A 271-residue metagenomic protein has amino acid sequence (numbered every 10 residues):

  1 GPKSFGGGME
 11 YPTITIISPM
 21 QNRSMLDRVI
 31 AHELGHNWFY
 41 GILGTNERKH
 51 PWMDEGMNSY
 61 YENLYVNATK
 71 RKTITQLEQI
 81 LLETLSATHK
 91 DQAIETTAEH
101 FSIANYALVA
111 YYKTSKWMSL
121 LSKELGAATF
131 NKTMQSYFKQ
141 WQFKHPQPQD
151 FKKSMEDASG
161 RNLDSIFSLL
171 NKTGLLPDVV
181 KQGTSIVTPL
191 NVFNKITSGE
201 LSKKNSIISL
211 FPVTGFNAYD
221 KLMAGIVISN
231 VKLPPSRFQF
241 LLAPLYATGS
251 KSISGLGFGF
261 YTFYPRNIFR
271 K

Functional and structural regions predicted by a protein language model:
G1-N37, G41-M53, M57-Y61, Y65 (+2 more regions): Juxtacatalytic substrate-recognition/specificity segment
F5-Y11, V66-K72, Q142-Q147, L175-V180: Secretory-pathway/luminal and periplasmic proteins that interact with or process carbohydrate-rich
G7, K49-K116, L120-L125: Acidic/His/Gly-enriched intrinsically disordered linker/tail segments that often contain short helix/coil "MoRF-like"
M20, E47-R48, A104-A107, L120 (+2 more regions): Second-shell loop/turn segments in exported
R23, T45, N67-T73, E124-A128 (+3 more regions): Secondary-structure transition/capping motifs at alpha-helix termini and the adjoining loop/turn into the next element
A68-L85, D91, A110, S115 (+2 more regions): Surface-exposed, low-hydrophobicity segments enriched in Gly/Pro/acidic/Ser residues that characterize the mature
A107-K181: Amphipathic alpha-helical substructures
S165-K172, L176-F269: Outer-membrane beta-barrel initiation region
